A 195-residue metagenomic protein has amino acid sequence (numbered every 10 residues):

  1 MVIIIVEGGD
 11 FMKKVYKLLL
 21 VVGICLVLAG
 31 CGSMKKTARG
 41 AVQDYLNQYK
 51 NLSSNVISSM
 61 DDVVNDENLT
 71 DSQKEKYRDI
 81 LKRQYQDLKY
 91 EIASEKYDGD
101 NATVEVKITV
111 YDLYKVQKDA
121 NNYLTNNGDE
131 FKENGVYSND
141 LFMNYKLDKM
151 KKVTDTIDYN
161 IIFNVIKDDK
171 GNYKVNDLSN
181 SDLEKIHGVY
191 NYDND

Functional and structural regions predicted by a protein language model:
M1-F11: Short, Lys/Arg-enriched N-terminal segments with co-localized hydrophobic residues within the first ~10-30 amino acids
F11-L19: Bacterial N-terminal signal peptides that target proteins for export
A29-G30: C-terminal motif of bacterial Sec signal peptides marking the signal peptidase cleavage site
M34-S53: Short, aromatic-enriched amphipathic alpha-helices that serve as compact interaction elements
S53-N68: Short, well-ordered alpha-helical segments enriched in acidic and aromatic residues
E75-D148: Surface-exposed, charged secondary-structure patches
T125-S138, K151-D195: Short beta-strand edge/turn micro-motifs at domain boundaries
